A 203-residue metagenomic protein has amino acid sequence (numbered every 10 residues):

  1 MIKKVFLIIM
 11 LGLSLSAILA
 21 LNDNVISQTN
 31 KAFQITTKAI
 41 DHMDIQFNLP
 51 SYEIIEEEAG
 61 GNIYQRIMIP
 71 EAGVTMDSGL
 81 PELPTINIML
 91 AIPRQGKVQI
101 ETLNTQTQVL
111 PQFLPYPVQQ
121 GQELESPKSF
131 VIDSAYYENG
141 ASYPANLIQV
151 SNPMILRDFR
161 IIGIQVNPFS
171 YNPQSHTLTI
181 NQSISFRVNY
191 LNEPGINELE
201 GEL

Functional and structural regions predicted by a protein language model:
M1-K4: Positively charged n-region of N-terminal signal peptides that target proteins for export
I8-A17: Bacterial N-terminal signal peptides
I18-L203: Extracellular pro-sequences of secreted precursors
